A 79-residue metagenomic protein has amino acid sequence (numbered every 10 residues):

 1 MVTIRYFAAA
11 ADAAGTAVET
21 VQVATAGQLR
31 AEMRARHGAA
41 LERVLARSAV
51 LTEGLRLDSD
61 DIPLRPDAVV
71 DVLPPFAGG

Functional and structural regions predicted by a protein language model:
M1-G78: Ubiquitin-like/PB1-type beta-grasp interaction modules and other compact soluble beta-rich domains
